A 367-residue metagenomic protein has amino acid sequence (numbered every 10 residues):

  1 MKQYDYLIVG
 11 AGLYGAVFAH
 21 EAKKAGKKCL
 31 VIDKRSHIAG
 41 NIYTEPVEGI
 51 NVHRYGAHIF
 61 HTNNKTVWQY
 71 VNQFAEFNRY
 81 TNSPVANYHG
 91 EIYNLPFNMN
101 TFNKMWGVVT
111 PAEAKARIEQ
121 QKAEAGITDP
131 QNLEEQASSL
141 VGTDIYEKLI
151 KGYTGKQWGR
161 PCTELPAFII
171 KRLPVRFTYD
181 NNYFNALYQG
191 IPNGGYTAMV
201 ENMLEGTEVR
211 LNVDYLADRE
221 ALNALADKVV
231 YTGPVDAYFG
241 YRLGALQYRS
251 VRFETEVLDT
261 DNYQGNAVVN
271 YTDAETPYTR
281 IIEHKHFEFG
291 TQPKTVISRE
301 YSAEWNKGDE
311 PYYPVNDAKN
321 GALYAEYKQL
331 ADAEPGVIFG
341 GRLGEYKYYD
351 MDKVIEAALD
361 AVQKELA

Functional and structural regions predicted by a protein language model:
Y4, G26, T207, L225-D227 (+1 more regions): Short, well-ordered alpha-helix to beta-strand connector turns
Y4-V31, V362, L366: N-terminal Rossmann-like FAD-binding beta1-loop-alpha1 element of flavoenzymes
H20, K24, T44, E205 (+2 more regions): Short, well-ordered alpha-helices that flank and scaffold nucleotide-derived cofactor binding pockets
H20-E48: Glycine-rich FAD pyrophosphate-binding loop
A25, Y215-L330: Mid-domain catalytic core of redox enzymes that form a hydrophobic substrate pocket/lid adjacent to a catalytic redox
E48-A123: Dinucleotide-binding Rossmann-like beta1-alpha1 core, especially the glycine-rich loop that anchors the ADP
H89-L95, M99-K228, T232-F239: Active-site/ligand-binding neighborhood in enzyme catalytic cores
E310-A367: C-terminal catalytic lobe of FAD-dependent flavoproteins
